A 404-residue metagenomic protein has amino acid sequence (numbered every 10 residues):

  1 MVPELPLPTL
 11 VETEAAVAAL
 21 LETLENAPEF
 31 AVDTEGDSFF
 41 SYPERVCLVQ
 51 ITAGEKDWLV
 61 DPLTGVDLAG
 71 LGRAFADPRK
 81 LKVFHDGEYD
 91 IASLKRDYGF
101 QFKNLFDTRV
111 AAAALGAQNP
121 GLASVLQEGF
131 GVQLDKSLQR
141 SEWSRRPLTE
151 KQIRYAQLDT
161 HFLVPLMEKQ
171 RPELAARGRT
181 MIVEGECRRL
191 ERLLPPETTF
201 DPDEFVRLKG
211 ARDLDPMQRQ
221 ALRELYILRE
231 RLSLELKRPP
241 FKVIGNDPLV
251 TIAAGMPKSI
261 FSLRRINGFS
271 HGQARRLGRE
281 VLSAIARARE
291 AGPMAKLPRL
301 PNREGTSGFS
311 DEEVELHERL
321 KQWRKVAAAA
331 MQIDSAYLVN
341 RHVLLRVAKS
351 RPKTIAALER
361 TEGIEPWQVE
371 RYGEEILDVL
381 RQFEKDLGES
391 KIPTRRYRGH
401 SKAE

Functional and structural regions predicted by a protein language model:
M1-F30, T34: N-terminal accessory regions of nucleic-acid-interacting proteins
P3, L10, Q50, G54-V164 (+2 more regions): Active-site-proximal helix-loop-helix substrate-binding element of RNase H-like nuclease domains
T13, D86-G87, G245, N340: Helix N-cap/beta->alpha junction signal
A31, F40, L48-I51: Non-catalytic, usually N-terminal nucleic-acid engagement modules in DNA/RNA processing proteins
G36-P43: Single-stranded nucleic-acid-binding OB-fold domains
D37, R109-A114, S144, D247-T251 (+1 more regions): Conserved short loop/turn motifs at secondary-structure junctions
P43-R45, R351: A short, glycine/Asx- and small/polar-enriched loop/turn that sits immediately N-terminal to a beta-strand
E150, Q170-E404: Accessory DNA-binding and partner-docking regions appended to nucleic-acid-acting proteins, especially the terminal
